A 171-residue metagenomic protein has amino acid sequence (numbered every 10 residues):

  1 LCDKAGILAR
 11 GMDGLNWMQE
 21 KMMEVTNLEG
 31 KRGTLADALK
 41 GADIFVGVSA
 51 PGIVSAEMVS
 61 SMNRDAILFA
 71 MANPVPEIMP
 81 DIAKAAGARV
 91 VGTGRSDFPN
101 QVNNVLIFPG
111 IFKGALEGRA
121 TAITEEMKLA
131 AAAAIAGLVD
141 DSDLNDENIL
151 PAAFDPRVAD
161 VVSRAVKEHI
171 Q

Functional and structural regions predicted by a protein language model:
L1-A50: Glycine-rich phosphate/diphosphate-binding loop of Rossmann-like nucleotide-binding domains
K4, N27, K40-D43, A50 (+5 more regions): Hydrophobic alpha-helix feature that most strongly marks membrane-spanning transmembrane helices and their immediate
K31-R32, A36-A85: Long hydrophobic segments that form regular secondary structure
A70-I170: Adenosine-phosphate binding glycine-rich loop
